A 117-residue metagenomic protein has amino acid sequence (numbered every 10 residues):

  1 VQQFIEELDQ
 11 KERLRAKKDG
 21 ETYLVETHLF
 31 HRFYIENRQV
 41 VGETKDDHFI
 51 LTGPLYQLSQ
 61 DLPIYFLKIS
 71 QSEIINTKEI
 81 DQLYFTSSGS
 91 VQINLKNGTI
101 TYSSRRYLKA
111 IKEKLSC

Functional and structural regions predicted by a protein language model:
Q2-I100: Conserved binding/recognition cores within well-folded domains
G98, L108-A110: Short coil/turn motifs at secondary-structure junctions
R106, E113-C117: Charged phosphate-binding loop/patch that engages nucleotide di/tri-phosphates or the phosphate backbone of nucleic
